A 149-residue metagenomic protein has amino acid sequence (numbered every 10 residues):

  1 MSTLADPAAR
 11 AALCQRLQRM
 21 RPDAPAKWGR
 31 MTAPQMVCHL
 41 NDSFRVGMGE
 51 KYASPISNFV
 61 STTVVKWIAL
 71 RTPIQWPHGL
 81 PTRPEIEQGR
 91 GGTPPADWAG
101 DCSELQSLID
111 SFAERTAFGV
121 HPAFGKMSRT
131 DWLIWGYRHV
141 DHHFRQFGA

Functional and structural regions predicted by a protein language model:
M1-P7, Q15-R19, P84-A96, L105 (+3 more regions): Globin-like tetrapyrrole-binding proteins
M1-Q35, H39: Long, hydrophobic N-terminal alpha-helical segment
A8-R10, S57, E104, R115-T116: Short amphipathic alpha-helical surface micro-motifs
L13, L40-S43, D101-L108, G136-H139: Alpha-helical packing segments of well-folded alpha/beta enzyme cores
A24-R71, E114, F118-A149: Short, contiguous alpha-helical
P25, W76, D101, L105-V120: Conserved, structured core segments of small domains
M48-E104: Short, helix-capping/interhelical loops that line the mouth of catalytic, cofactor-, or ligand-binding pockets
